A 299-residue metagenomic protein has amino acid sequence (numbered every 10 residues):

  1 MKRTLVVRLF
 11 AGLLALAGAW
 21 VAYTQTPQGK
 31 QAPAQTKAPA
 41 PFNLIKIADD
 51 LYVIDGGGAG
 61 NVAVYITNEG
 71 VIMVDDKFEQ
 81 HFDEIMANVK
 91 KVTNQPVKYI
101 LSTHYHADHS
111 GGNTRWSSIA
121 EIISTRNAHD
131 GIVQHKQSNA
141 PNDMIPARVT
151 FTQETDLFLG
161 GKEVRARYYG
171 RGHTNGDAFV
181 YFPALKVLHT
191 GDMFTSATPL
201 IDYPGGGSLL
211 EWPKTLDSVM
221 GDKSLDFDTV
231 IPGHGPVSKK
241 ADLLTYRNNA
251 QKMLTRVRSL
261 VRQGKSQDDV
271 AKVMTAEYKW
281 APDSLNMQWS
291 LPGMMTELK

Functional and structural regions predicted by a protein language model:
M1-F10: Bacterial N-terminal signal peptides that target proteins for export
L13-A34, G221-D226, P236-K299: Accessory terminal helices/loops
T26-D49: Short N-terminal segments immediately surrounding and downstream of signal-peptide cleavage
F42-N88, V180-F182, K186-D192: Conserved beta-strand hairpin/beta-sheet module of binuclear metal-dependent hydrolase folds, prominently
L44, N68-I72, Q80-I123: Active-site metal-binding motif and surrounding structural segment of the metallo-beta-lactamase
K46-I47, N127-G170, T174-G176, P183-A184 (+1 more regions): Metallo-beta-lactamase
D50, Y65, D75, V89 (+10 more regions): Divalent metal-coordination and catalytic microenvironments
G70-M73, F78-Q80, D156, E163 (+2 more regions): Metallo-beta-lactamase
